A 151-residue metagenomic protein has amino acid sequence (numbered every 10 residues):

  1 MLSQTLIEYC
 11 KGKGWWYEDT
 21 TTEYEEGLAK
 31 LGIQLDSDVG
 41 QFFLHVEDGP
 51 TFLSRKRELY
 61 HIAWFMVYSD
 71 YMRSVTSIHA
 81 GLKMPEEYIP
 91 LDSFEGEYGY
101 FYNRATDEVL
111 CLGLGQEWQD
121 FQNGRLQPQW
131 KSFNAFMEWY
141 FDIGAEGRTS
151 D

Functional and structural regions predicted by a protein language model:
M1-Y100, G144-D151: A surface-exposed partner-binding patch
N103-T106: Short acidic-glycine loop/turn motifs at beta-strand connectors
E108, D142-A145: N-terminal processing/targeting junctions
C111-G113: Amphipathic, Lys/Arg-enriched alpha-helical "gate/interface" segment within cytosolic domains that mediates
G115-D142: Compact, glycine/acidic-enriched structural inserts
